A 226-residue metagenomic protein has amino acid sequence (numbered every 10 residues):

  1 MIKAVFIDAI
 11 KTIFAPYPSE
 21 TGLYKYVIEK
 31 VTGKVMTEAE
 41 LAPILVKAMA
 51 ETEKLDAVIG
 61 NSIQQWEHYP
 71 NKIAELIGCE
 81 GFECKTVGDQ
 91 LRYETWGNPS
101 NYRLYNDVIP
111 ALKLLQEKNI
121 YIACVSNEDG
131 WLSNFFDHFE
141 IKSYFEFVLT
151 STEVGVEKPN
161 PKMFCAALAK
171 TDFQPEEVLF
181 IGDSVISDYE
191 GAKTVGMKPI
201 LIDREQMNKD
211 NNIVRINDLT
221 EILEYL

Functional and structural regions predicted by a protein language model:
M1-I7, A15, K34, A39 (+4 more regions): Asp-based, Mg2+/Mn2+-dependent phosphohydrolase catalytic module
I2-N106: N-terminal helical cap/lid subdomain that shapes the substrate entry/recognition surface in HAD-like hydrolases
